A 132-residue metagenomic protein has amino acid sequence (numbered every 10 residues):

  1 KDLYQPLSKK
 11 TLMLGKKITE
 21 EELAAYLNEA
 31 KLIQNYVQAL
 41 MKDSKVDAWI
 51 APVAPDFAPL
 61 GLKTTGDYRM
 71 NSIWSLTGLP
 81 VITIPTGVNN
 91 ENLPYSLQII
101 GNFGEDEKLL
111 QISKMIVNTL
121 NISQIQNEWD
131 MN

Functional and structural regions predicted by a protein language model:
K1, Q34, M41, I116-L120 (+1 more regions): Structural signal for hydrophobic packing residues in well-ordered secondary-structure cores of soluble enzyme domains
K1-Q38, P85-S96: Short helix-loop capping/hinge segments that flank enzyme active sites or metal/cofactor-binding pockets
A24, L62-K63, L76-N132: Structural helix-boundary/capping segments
Y36-A39, R69-N71: Generic recognition of flexible, low-complexity loop/linker segments
S44, A54-S72: Short, surface-exposed loop/helix-turn segments at secondary-structure junctions that function as lids/hinges flanking
D47: Conserved acidic residues
